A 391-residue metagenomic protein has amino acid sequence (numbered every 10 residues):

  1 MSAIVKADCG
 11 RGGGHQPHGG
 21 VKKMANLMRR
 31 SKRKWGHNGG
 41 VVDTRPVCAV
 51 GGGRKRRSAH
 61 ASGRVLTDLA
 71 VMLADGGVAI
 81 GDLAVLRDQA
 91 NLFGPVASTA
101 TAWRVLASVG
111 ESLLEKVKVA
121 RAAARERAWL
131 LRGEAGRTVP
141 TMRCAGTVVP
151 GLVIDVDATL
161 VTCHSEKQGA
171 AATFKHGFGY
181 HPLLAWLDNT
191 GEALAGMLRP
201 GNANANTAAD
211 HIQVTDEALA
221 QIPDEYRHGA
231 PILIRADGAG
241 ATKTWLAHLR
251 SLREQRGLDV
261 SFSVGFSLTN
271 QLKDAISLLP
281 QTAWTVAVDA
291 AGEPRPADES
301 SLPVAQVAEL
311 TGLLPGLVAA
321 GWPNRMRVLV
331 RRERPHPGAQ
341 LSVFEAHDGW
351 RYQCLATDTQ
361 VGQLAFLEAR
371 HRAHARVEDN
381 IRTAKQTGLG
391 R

Functional and structural regions predicted by a protein language model:
M1-Y180, L184-N204, A209-R227, Q255: Dynamic "connector" segments at or just before major functional cores
L27-R29, L258-K385: An anionic, glycine-rich sequence signature occurring as long contiguous blocks
V50-R56, L364-R370, Q386-R391: Short, solvent-exposed helix-loop connector elements
L152, G229-I232, V260: Residue-level recognition of the N-termini of beta-strands and the immediately preceding loop/turn
V153-D155, R235, S263-G265: A structural signal for short, well-ordered beta-strand segments and their strand-loop junctions that often border
D157, P231-A241: Acidic/histidine-rich, metal-coordinating catalytic segments
S165, T242-H248, L272-L278: A short acidic (Asp/Glu
L246-D259: Short, surface-exposed basic-aromatic patches at helix termini and helix-loop junctions that form
